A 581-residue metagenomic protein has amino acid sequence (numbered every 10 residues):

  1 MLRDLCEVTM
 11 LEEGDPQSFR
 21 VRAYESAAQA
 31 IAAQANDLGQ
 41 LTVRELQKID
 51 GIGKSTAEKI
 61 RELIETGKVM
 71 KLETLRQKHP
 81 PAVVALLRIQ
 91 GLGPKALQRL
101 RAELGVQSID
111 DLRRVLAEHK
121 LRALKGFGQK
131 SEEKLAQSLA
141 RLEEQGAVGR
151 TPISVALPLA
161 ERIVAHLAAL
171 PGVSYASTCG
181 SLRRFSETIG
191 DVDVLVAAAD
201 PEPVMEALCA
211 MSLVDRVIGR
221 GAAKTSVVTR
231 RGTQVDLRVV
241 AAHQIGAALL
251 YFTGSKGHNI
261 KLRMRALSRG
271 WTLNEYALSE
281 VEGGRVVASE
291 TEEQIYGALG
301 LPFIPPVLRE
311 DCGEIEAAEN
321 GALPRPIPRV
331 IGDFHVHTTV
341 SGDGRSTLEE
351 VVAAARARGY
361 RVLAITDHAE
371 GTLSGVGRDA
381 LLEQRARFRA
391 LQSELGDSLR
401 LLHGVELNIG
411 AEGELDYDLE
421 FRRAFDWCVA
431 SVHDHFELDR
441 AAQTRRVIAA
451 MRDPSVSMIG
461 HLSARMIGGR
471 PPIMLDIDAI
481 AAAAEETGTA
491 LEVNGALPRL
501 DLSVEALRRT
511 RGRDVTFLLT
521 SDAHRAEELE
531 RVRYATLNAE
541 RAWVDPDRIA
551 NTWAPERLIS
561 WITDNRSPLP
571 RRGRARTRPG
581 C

Functional and structural regions predicted by a protein language model:
M1, D37, T577-C581: Intrinsically disordered, low-complexity proline-rich regions
M1-E12: Patatin-like phospholipase
C6, Q17-T225, L237, G246-A247 (+5 more regions): Accessory alpha-helical DNA-binding modules that contact the DNA backbone or grooves
A176-T178, F334-V336, E406: Two-metal-ion RNase H-like nuclease active-site motif
F185-T338, G344-G359, E370-L399, A411-C581: Charged catalytic cores and adjacent phosphate/nucleic-acid-binding surfaces used for phosphate/nucleic-acid chemistry
G404-L407, Y534: Active-site catalytic microenvironments in core metabolic enzymes, especially phosphate/sugar-handling
